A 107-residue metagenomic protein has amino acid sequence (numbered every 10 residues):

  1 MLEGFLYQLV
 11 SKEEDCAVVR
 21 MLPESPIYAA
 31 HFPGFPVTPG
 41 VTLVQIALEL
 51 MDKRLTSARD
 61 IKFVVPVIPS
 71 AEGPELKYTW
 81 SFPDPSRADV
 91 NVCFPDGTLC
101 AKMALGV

Functional and structural regions predicted by a protein language model:
M1-F35: Catalytic strand-loop segment that frames the active site of acyl-thioester-processing enzymes
G4, E13-E14, S81-V107: HotDog/MaoC-like acyl-thioester-processing domains
Y7-L9, I61, L76-Y78, V90-V92: Hydrophobic beta-strand residues in large extracellular and virion-surface proteins
R20-L22, V64, T79, G106: A structural detector for beta-sheet-dominated domains
Y28-A29, P33, T38, K62-V64 (+1 more regions): Generic, ordered loop/turn and secondary-structure boundary motif
V37-T56: Active-site helix/loop of acyl-thioester processing domains in fatty-acid/polyketide metabolism, spanning hotdog-fold
S57-P83: Active-site beta-strand->loop segment that positions catalytic residues and contacts the acyl thioester
